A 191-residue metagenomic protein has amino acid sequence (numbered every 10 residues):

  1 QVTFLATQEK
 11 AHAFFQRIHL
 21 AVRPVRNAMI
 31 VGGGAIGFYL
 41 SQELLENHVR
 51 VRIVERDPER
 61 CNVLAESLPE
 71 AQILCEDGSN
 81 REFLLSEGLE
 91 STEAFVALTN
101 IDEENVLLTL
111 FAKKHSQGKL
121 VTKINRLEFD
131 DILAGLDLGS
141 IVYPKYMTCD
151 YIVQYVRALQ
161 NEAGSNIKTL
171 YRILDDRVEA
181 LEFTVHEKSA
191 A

Functional and structural regions predicted by a protein language model:
Q1-A191: Cytosolic regulatory regions of ion transport systems
